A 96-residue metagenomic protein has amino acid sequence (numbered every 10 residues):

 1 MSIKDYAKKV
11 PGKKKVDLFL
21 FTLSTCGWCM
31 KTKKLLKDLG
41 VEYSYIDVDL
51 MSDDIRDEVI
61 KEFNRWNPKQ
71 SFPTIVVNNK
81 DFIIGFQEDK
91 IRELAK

Functional and structural regions predicted by a protein language model:
S2-S44: Local sequence-structure signature of Cys/Sec-based thiol-disulfide redox active-site neighborhoods
T22, E42-E58: Thiol-based oxidoreductase modules, predominantly thioredoxin-like and allied folds used for disulfide exchange
C26-C29, D53, I84-G85: Loop/helix-junction capping segments adjacent to catalytic residues or to phosphate/diphosphate-binding pockets
G27, D49, R92: Nucleotide phosphate-binding site architecture
M30-K34, E58, F86: Generic recognition of short, well-ordered alpha-helical segments
E58-R65: Glycine-rich, highly charged phosphate/nucleotide-binding loops
R65-I75: Structural micro-motif
V77-K96: Non-catalytic, surface beta->alpha helical segment in thiol-disulfide oxidoreductase systems
